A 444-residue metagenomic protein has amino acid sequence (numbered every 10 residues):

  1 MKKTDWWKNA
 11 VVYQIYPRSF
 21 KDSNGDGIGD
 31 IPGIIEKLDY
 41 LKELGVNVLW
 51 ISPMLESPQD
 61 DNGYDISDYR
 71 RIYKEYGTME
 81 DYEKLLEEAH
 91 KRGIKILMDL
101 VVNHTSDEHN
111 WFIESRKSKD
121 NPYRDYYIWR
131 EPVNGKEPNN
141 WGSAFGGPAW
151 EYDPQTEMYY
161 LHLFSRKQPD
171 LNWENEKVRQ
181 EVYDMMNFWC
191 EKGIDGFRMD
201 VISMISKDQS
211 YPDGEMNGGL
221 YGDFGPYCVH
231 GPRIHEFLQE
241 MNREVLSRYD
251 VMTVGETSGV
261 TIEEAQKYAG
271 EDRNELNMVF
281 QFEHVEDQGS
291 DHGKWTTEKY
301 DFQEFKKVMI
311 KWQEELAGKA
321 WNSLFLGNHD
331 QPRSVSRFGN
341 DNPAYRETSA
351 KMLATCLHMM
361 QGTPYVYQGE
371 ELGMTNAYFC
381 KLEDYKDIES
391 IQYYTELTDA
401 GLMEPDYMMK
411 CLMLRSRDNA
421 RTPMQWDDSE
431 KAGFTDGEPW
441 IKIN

Functional and structural regions predicted by a protein language model:
M1-N444: Active-site and adjacent substrate-binding regions of carbohydrate-active enzymes
